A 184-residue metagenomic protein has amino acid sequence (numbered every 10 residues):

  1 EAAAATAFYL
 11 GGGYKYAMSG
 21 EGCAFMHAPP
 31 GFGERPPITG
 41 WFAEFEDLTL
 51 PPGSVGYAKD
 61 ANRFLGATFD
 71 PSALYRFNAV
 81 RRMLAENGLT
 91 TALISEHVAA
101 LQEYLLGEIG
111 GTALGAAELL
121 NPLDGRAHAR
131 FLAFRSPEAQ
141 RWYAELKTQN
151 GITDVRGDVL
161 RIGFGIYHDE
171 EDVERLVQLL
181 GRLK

Functional and structural regions predicted by a protein language model:
E1: Glycine-rich, Trp-frequent "lid" loop and neighboring beta-strands that shape and gate the flavin cofactor pocket
A4-G53: Active-site PLP attachment segment
K15, G66, G165: Glycine- and other small-residue-rich loops at beta-strand/loop junctions that grip anionic moieties
Y57-G107: Structural signature of PLP-dependent enzymes
D60-N62, H128-L132, D158-I162: Short amphipathic alpha-helical segments
E96-L106, G110-Q149: Conserved PLP-binding catalytic core of the aspartate aminotransferase-like
Q140, E145-K184: PLP-dependent enzyme catalytic core of the Aspartate aminotransferase-like
